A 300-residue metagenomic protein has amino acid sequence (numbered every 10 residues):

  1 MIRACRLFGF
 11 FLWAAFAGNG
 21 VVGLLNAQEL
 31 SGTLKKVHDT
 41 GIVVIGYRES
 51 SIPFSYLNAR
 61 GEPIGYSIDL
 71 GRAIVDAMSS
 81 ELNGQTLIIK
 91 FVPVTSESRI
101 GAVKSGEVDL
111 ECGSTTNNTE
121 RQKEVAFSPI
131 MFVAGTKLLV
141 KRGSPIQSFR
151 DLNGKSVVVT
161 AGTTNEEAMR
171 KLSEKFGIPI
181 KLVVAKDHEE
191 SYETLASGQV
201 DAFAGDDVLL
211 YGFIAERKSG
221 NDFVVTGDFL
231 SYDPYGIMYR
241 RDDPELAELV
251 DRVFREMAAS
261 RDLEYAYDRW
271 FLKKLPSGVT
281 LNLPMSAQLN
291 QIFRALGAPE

Functional and structural regions predicted by a protein language model:
Q28, L34, D69-A77, G143-I146 (+4 more regions): Extended ligand-binding regions for polar small-molecule ligands
Q28, T164-V183, N221-F223, R255-E300: Ligand-binding clefts/hinges and TM-proximal coupling segments of bilobed small-molecule sensing domains
Q28-C112: Extracytoplasmic small-molecule ligand-binding "clamshell" domains of the periplasmic binding protein/Venus flytrap
V44, E49-P53, P63-S80, T116 (+2 more regions): Bilobed "Venus flytrap"/periplasmic-binding protein-like clamshell domains and structurally analogous long
Y47-S51, V92-E97, G106-N118, R142 (+5 more regions): Beta->alpha turn/N-cap motifs
E49, F132-G143, E189, D207 (+2 more regions): Periplasmic-binding protein-like
R72, D76, N83-D151, G227-F229 (+1 more regions): Acidic, polar ligand-binding/catalytic clefts
E97-S98, C112-E124, A168-K175, E193-S231 (+1 more regions): A ligand-binding cleft/hinge motif common to bilobed small-molecule-binding domains
